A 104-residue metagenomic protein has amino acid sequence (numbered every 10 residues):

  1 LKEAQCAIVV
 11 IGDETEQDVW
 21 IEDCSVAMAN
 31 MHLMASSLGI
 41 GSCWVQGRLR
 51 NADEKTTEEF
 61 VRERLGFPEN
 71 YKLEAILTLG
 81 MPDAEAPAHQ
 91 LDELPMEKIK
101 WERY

Functional and structural regions predicted by a protein language model:
L1-Y104: Acidic, surface-exposed loops and disordered segments
